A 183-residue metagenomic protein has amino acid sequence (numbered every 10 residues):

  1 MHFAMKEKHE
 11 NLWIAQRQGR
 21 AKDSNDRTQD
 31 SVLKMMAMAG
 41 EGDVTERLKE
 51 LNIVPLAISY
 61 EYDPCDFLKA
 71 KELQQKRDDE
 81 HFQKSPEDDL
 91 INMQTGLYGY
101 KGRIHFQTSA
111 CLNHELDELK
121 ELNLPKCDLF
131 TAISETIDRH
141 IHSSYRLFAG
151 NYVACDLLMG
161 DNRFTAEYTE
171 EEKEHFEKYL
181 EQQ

Functional and structural regions predicted by a protein language model:
H2-L12, Q18-Q183: Membrane-interfacial terminal anchoring regions of lipid-handling membrane enzymes
